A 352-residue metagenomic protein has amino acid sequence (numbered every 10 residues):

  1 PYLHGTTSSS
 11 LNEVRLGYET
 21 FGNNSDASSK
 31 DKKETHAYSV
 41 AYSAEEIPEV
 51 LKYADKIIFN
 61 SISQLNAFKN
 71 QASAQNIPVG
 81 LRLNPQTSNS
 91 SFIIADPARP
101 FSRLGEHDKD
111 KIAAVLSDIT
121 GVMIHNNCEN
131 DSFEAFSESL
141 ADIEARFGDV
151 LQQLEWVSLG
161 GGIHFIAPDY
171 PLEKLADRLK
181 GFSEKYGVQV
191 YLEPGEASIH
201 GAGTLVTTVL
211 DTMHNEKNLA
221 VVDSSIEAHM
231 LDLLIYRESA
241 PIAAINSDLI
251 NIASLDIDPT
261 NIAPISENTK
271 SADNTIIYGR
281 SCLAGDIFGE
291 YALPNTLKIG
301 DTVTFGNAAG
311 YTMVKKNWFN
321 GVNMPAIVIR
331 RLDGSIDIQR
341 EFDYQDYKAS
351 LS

Functional and structural regions predicted by a protein language model:
P1, S132-S137, I166-L175, G201-D211 (+1 more regions): Short glycine/threonine-rich loop-to-helix capping motif typified by GTGT followed within a few residues by an Asp-Pro
P1-W156, Y170, R178: Active-site-proximal beta-alpha core segment in soluble small-molecule metabolic enzymes
I62, N84-Q86, H125, G160 (+4 more regions): Anionic group-transfer/hydrolysis microenvironments
H125-C128, W156-I166, P194-A197: Glycine-rich beta-strand-to-loop/alpha-helix junction loops that act as flexible
R178, P194-S352: Charged (often Lys/Glu-rich) extended helix/loop segments that serve as interaction or gating elements
R178-K185: Alpha-helix-loop-beta-strand connector modules within alpha/beta enzyme cores
